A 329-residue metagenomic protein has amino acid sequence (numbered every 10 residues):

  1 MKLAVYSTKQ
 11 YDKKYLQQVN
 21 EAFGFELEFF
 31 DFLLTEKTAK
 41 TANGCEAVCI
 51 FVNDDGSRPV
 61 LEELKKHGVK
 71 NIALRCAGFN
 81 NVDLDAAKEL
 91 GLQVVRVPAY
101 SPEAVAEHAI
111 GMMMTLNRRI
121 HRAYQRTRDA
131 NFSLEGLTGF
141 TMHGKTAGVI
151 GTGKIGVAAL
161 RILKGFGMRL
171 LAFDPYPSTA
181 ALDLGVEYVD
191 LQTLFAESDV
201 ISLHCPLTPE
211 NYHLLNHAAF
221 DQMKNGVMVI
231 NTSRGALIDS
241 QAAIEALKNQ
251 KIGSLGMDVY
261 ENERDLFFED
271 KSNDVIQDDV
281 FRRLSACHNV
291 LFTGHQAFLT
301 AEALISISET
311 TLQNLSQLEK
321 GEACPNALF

Functional and structural regions predicted by a protein language model:
M1-V95, N216: An N-terminal-biased, well-structured beta-alpha scaffold segment characteristic of Rossmann-like dinucleotide-binding
V52-N53, D199, C205-L207, S233-R234 (+1 more regions): Short glycine-/small-residue-rich Rossmann-like dinucleotide-binding loops
K66-N71, L90-L92, M168, N225-V227 (+1 more regions): A short helix->loop->beta-strand "cap" motif at the edges of active sites that frequently abuts
L90-L92, P98-T146, A158-R161, G165: Phosphate-binding beta-alpha-beta segment of Rossmann-like dinucleotide-binding domains, i.e., the NAD(P)
E135-N225: Rossmann-like dinucleotide/phosphate-binding beta-alpha-beta segment
G226, G235-F329: Rossmann-like dinucleotide-binding domain for NAD(H)/NADP(H)
I230: Glycine-rich nucleotide-phosphate-binding loops and adjacent flexible coil segments
